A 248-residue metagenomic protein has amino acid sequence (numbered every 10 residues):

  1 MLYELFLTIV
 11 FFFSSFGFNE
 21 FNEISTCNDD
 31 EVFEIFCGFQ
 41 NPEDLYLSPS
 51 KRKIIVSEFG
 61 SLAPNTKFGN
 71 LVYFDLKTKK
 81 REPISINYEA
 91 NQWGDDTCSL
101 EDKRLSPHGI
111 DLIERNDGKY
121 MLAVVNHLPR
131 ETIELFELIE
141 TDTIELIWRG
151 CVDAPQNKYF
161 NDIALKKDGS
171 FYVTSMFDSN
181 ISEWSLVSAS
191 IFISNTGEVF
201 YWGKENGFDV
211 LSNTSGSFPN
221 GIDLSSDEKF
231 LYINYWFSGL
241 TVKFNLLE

Functional and structural regions predicted by a protein language model:
F18-N41, G94-D95, E145: A short helix->beta-strand "capping" segment at the edge of beta-propeller domains
E34-N70: Beta-strand-rich domains and repeat architectures in extracellular enzymes and scaffolds, especially beta-propellers
I35-G38, S85-Y88, S99-D102, C151-Q156 (+1 more regions): Surface loop/turn motifs at the tips and blade-to-blade linkers of beta-strand repeat domains
N41, K67, S106, P129 (+4 more regions): Beta-rich catalytic cores
S48-K51, I113-G118, L165-D168, S226-D227: Residue-level detector of Asp-centered blade-edge/turn motifs that repeat once per structural unit in beta-propeller
V56-G69, V124-V125, V173-S194: Short, conserved, GDST-rich strand-edge loop motifs in beta-rich repeat architectures
G69-N116: Blade-loop segments of beta-propeller domains
